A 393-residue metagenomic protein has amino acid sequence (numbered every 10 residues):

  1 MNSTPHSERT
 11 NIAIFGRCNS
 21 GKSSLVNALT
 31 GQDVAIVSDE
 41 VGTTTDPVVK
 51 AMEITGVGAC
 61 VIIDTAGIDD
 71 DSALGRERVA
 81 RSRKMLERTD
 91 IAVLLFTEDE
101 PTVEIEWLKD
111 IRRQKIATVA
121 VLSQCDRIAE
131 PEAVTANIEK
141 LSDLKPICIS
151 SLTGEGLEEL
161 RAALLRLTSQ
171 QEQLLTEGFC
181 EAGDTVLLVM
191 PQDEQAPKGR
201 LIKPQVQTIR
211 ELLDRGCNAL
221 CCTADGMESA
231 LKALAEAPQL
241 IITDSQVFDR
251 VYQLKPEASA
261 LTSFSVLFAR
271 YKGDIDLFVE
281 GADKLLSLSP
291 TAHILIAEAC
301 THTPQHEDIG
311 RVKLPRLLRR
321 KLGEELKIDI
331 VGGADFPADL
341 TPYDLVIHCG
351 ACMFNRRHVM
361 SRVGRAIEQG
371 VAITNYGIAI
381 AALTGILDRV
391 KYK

Functional and structural regions predicted by a protein language model:
M1-R76, A80, K84-E87: Conserved G1/Walker A P-loop phosphate-binding module
M1-T10, Q114, V121, S169: P-loop NTPase nucleotide-binding/switch module
T30, A66-G67, T97-E98, Q246 (+1 more regions): Short glycine-/small-residue-rich Rossmann-like dinucleotide-binding loops
E40, T44, V48, R78-R88 (+10 more regions): Helical mechanochemical/support elements of P-loop NTPase systems and associated helical scaffolds
G42, A66, T97-D99, S123-R127 (+6 more regions): Short, ordered loop/turn segments at secondary-structure junctions
K50-G58, A73-P146, L175-G178, L201-L220 (+3 more regions): Conserved C-terminal guanine-recognition region of P-loop GTPase G domains, centered on the G4
I116-V119, Q124-G178, T185-L187, E194 (+5 more regions): Canonical P-loop GTPase G-domain recognition
D184-K393: P-loop NTP-binding site
